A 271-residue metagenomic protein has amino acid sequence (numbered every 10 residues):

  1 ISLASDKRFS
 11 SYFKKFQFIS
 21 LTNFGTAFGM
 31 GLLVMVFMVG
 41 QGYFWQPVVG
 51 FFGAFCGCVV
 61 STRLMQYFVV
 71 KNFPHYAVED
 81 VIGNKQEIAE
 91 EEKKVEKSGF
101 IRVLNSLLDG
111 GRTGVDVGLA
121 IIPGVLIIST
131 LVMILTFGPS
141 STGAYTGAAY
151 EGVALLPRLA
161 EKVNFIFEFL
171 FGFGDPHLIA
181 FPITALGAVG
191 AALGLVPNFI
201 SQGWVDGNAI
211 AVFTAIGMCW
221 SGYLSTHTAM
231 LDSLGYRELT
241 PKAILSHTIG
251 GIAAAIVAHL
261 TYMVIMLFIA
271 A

Functional and structural regions predicted by a protein language model:
I1-V60, V189-A271: C-terminal transmembrane helix pair
K7-F16, I88-A89, A144-Y145, L170-H177 (+1 more regions): Short juxtamembrane and helix-loop transition motifs at transmembrane-helix boundaries in membrane proteins
Q17-F18, G25-G29, F73-G83, P139-S141 (+1 more regions): Structured catalytic/translocation cores of nucleotide/phosphate-coupled proteins
L21, V78-E90, A149-V153, P182 (+1 more regions): Juxtamembrane non-transmembrane "cap" segments at the membrane-aqueous interface of multi-pass membrane proteins
V39-G40, Q66-P74, F137-T142, M263-A271: Transmembrane helix-loop junctions in multipass membrane proteins, especially transporters and channels
F51-T113: Long, contiguous bundles of hydrophobic transmembrane helices that form the permeation core of multi-pass
P74-K97, I122-I127, L156-P157, L193-V196 (+1 more regions): Short, charge-rich amphipathic segments
E92-V189: Transmembrane helical segments that form the transport core of multi-pass membrane transport proteins
